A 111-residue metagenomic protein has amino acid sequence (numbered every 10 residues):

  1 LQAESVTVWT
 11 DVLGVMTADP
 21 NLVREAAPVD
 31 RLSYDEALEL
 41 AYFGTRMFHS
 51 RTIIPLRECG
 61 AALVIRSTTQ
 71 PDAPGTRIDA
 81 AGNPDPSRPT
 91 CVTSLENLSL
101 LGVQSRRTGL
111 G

Functional and structural regions predicted by a protein language model:
L1-G111: C-terminal catalytic "cap/lid" subdomain
